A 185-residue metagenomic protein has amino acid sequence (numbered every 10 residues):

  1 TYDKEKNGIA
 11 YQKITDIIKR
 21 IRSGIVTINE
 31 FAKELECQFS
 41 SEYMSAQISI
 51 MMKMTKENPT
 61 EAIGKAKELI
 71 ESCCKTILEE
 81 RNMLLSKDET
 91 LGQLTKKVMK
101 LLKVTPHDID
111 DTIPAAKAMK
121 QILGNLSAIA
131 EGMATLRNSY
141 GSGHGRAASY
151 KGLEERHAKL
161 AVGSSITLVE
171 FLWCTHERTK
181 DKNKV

Functional and structural regions predicted by a protein language model:
T1-M54, E61: Internal, Lys/Arg-enriched amphipathic helical interaction segments that engage polyanionic partners
K6-K13, E61-K65, C73, I129-G132 (+1 more regions): Residue-level detector of well-ordered alpha-helical segments, enriched for hydrophobic/aromatic packing positions
I18, R22, I48, M52 (+5 more regions): A structural signal for well-ordered alpha-helices, especially hydrophobic packing surfaces of coiled-coils
C37, P59, I63, L84 (+4 more regions): Conserved phosphate/pyrophosphate-binding and hydrolysis machinery centered on Walker-type P-loop NTPases, extending
I48-E79, V162-E170: Short, hydrophobic, well-ordered secondary-structure elements
K53, E57, E79, M83 (+3 more regions): Terminal alpha-helical segments
N82-L126: Short, charged amphipathic alpha-helical segments flanked by flexible coils
M119, L123-D181: Charge-enriched, short contiguous segments at helix-coil
